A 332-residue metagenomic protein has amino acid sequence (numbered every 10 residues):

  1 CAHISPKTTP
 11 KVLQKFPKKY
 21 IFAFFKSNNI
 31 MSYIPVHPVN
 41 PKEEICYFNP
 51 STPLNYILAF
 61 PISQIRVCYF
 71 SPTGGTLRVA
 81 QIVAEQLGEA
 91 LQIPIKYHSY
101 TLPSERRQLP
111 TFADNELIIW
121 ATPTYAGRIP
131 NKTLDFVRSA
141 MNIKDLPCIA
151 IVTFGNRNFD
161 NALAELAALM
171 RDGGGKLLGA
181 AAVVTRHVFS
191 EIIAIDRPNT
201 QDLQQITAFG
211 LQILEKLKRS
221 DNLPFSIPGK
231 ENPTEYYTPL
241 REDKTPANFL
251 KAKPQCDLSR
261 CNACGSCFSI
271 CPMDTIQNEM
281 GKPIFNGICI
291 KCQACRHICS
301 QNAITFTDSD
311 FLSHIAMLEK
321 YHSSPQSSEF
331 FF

Functional and structural regions predicted by a protein language model:
C1, K7, K11-K15, P35-K42 (+1 more regions): Short, low-complexity, charge-dense intrinsically disordered segments
T8, V12-Y20, S27, E43-I45 (+1 more regions): Intrinsic disorder/low-complexity segments enriched in polar/small residues
I21, S27-Y33, Y47, Y56-I57: Short, positively charged and aromatic/hydrophobic N-terminal segments
Y33, S51-R66, T73-V79, V83-P103 (+3 more regions): FMN-binding flavodoxin-like domain, especially the glycine-rich phosphate-binding loop
S71-G74, R157, N262, I290: A generic structural signal for alpha-helix starts
E235-M273: Acidic, Ser/Thr-rich low-complexity intrinsically disordered segments
C256, N262-I290, A294-L312: Iron-sulfur cluster-binding cysteine motifs and their immediate structural context in ferredoxin-like electron-transfer
